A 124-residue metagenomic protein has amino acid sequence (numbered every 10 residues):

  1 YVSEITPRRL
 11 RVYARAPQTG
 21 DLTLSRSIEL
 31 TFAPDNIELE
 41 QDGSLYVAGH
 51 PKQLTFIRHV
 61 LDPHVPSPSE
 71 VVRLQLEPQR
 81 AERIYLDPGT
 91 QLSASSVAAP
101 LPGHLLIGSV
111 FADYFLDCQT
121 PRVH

Functional and structural regions predicted by a protein language model:
Y1-V2, Y46-A48, I107-G108: Residue position within the beta-strands of beta-propeller blades
S3, R9-T31, L76-G89: Blade-edge beta-strand/turn elements of extracellular beta-propeller and related beta-sheet repeat scaffolds
E4-I5, R15, H50-K52, V110-A112: Short loop/turn segments immediately following the C-termini of beta-strands
T6, A33, S67, S93-A94 (+1 more regions): Beta-rich catalytic cores
I28-L45, K52-Q53, T90-P102: Beta-rich, blade/repeat-based domains predominating in secreted/periplasmic proteins but also intracellular
V47-P66, D117-C118: Short, conserved, GDST-rich strand-edge loop motifs in beta-rich repeat architectures
V65-P78: Beta-propeller blade signature
A94-H124: Blade-level signature of beta-propeller repeat domains, shared across WD40, Kelch, NHL, RCC1 and BNR/Asp-box propellers
